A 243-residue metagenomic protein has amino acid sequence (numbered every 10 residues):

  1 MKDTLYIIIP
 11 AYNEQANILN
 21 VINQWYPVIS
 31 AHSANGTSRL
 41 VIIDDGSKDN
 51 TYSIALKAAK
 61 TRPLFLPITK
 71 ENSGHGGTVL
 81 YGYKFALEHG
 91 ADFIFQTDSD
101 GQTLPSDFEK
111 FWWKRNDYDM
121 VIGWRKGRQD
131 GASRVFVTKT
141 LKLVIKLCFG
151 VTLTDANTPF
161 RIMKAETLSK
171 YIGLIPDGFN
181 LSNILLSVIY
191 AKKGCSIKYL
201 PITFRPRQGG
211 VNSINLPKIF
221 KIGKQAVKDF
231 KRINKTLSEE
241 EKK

Functional and structural regions predicted by a protein language model:
T4-Y6, R39, L185: Cell-envelope/extracellular polymer assembly enzymes that use nucleotide-activated donors
I9, S33-S47, I68-E71, T97: Short beta-strand/loop segment that forms part of the nucleotide-sugar
E14-S30: Short, well-formed alpha-helical segments that are part of the catalytic scaffolds of diverse glycosyltransferases
S33, V41, Y52-H89: Conserved donor nucleotide-binding strand/loop of the catalytic core
D44-S53, G101: A conserved acidic beta->alpha catalytic loop
G74-V79, Y83, D130-E241: Conserved catalytic loops of nucleotide-sugar-dependent glycosyltransferases that act on lipid-linked
A91-Q102: Short beta-strand-to-loop acidic/aromatic patch adjacent to the donor-nucleotide binding site
E109-A132: Conserved donor NDP-sugar-binding/catalytic core segment of glycosyltransferases
